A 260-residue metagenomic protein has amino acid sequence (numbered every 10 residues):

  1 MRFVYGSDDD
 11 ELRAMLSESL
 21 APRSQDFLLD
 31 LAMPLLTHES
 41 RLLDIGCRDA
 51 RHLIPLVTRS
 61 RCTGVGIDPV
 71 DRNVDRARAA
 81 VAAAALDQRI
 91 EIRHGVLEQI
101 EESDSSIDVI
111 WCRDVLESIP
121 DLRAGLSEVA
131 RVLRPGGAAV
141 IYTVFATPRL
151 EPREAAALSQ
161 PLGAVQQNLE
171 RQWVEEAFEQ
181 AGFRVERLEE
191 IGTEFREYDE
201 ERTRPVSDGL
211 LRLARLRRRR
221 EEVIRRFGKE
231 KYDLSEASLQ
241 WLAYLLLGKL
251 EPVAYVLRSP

Functional and structural regions predicted by a protein language model:
A21-H38: Conserved alpha-helix/loop element of class I SAM-dependent methyltransferases that forms part of the SAM/SAH-binding
L43, D49-Q99: Class I SAM-dependent methyltransferase SAM/SAH-binding core
E98-I110: A short acidic, Gly/Pro-enriched loop at the edge of an enzyme's catalytic core that lines a small-molecule cofactor
V109-D121: A short SAM/SAH-binding and catalytic strip from SAM-dependent methyltransferases
R123-A138: A short glycine-rich, Lys/Arg-flanked "PGG" loop and its adjoining helix->strand segment in the class I
V144-V165: Short, glycine-/aromatic-enriched active-site segment of Class I SAM-dependent methyltransferases
Q166-A181: Short alpha-helix
E189-P260: Conserved Class I S-adenosyl-L-methionine
